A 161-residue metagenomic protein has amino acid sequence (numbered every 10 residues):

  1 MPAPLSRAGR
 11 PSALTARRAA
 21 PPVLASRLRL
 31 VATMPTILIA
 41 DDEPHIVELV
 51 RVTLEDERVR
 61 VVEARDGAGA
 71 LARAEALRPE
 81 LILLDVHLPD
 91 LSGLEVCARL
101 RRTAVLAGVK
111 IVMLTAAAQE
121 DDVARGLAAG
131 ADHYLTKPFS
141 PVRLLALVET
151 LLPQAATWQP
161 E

Functional and structural regions predicted by a protein language model:
V47, P89, Q119, K137: The feature encodes the CheY-like receiver
E48-D56: Charged docking surfaces used in two-component/phosphorelay signaling
R51, E95, A118-L135, A146: Alpha4 helix (beta4-alpha4-beta5 surface) of REC/receiver domains from two-component response regulators
R58-R65, R73: Short hydrophobic/Thr-rich beta-strand motif most characteristic of the beta2 strand and flanking loop of CheY-like
R60, I82, V86-H87, V112 (+1 more regions): The short loop immediately C-terminal to the conserved phospho-acceptor aspartate in CheY-like receiver
R65-G69, S92-E95: Acidic catalytic/metal-coordinating carboxylates
A72, L94-A107: Short amphipathic alpha-helix used as the core "switch/output" element in two-component signaling
F139-V148: C-terminal output helix
